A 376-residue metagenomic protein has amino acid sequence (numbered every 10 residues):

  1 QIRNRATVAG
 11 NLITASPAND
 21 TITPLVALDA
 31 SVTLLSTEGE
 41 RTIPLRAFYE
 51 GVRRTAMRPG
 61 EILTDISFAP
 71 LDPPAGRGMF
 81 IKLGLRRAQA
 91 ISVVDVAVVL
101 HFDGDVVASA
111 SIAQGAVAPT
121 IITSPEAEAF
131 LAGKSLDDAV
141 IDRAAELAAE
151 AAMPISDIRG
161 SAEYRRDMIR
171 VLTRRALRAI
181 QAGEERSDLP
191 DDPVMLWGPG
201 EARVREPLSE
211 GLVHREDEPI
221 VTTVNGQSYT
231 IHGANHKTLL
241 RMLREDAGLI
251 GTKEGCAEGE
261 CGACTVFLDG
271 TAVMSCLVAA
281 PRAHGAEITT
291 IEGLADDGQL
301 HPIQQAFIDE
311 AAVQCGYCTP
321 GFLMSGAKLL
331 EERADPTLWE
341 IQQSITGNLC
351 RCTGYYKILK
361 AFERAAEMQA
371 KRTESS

Functional and structural regions predicted by a protein language model:
Q1-T223, S228, A247, A263 (+5 more regions): C-terminal structural segment of proteins
D142, G233-I250, L277-S376: Ferredoxin-type iron-sulfur electron-transfer modules in oxidoreductases and energy-metabolism complexes
G255-E260: Short, glycine-/polar-rich solvent-exposed loops and beta-turns at beta-strand/coil boundaries
